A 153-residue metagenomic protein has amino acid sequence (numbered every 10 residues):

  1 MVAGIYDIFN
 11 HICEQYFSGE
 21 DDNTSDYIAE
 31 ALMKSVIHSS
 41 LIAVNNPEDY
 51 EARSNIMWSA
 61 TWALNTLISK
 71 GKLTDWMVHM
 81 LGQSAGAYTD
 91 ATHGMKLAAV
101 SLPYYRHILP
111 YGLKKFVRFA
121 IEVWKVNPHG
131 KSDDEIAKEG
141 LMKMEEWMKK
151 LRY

Functional and structural regions predicted by a protein language model:
M1: Phosphate/diphosphate-binding glycine-rich loops and adjacent basic-rich segments that engage nucleotide
G4-Y6: Conserved FAD-binding catalytic core of PHBH/FMO-like flavoproteins
F9: Conserved phosphate-interacting/catalytic interface
I12: Conserved core segment of the aminotransferase class I/II
Q15-M142: Active-site segments that bind and position negatively charged phosphate/pyrophosphate groups
E146-Y153: Short, intrinsically disordered, charge-balanced linker/junction segments flanking boundaries in proteins
